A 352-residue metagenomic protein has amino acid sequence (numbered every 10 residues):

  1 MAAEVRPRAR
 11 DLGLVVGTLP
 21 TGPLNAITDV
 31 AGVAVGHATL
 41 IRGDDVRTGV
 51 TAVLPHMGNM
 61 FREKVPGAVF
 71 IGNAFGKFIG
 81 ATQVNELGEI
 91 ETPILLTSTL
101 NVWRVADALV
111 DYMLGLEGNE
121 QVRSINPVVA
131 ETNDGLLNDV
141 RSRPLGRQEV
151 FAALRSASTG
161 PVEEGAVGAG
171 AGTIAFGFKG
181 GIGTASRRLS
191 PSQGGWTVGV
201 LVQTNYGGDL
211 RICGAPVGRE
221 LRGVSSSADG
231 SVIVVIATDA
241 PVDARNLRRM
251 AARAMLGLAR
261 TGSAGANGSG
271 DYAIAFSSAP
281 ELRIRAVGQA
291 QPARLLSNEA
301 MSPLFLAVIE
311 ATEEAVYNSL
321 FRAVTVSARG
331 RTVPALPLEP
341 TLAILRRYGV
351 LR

Functional and structural regions predicted by a protein language model:
A2-R352: Alpha/propeptide regions of enzymes that mature by internal proteolysis
